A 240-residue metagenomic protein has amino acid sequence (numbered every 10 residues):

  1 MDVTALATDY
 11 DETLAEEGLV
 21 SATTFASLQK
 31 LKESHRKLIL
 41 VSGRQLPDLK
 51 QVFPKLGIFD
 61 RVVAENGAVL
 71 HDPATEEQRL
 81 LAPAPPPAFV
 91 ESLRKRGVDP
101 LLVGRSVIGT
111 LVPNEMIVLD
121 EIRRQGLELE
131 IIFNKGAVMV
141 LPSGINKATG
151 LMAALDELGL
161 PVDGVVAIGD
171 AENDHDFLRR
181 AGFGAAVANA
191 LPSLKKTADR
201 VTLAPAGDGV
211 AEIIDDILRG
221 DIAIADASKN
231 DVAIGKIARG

Functional and structural regions predicted by a protein language model:
M1-D2, S21, A148-G240: Mg2+-dependent phosphoryl-transfer enzymes with acidic/Ser/Thr/Gly-rich catalytic loops
D2-G18, L178: Asp-based phosphoryl-transfer active-site loop
L6, L31, V62, G184-A186 (+1 more regions): Short, well-ordered beta-strand core segments
G18-S34, A186-A188: Basic, amphipathic juxtamembrane/active-site segments that coordinate anionic phosphate or diphosphate groups
K32-E33, R94, R123, K195: Anion (oxyanion) recognition and catalysis
H35-I39, D60, E77, S106-V107 (+3 more regions): Short active-site oxyanion
S42-R44: Conserved phosphate-coupling serine/threonine residues in phosphotransfer and NTP-handling enzymes
K50-D156, N230-G240: HAD-like small-molecule phosphatases
